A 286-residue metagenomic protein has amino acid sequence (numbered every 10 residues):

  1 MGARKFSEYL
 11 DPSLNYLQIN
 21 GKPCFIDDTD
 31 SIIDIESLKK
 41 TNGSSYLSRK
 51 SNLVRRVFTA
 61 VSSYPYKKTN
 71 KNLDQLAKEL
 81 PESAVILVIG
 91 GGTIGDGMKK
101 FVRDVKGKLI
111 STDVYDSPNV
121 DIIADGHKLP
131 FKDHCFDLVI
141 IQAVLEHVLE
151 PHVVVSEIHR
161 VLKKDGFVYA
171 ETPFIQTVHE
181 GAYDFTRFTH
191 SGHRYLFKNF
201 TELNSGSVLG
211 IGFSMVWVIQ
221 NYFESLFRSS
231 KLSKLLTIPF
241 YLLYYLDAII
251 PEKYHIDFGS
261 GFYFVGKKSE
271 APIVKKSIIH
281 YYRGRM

Functional and structural regions predicted by a protein language model:
M1-Y46: N-terminal auxiliary segments of SAM/dcSAM-dependent transferases
N15, K108-I110, V120, T201-N204: Conserved beta-strand segments of alpha/beta enzyme cores
E36-E79: Class I SAM-dependent methyltransferase Rossmann-like catalytic core, especially the SAM/SAH-binding loop
K39-S45, G126, K276-M286: Short intrinsically disordered coil segments
S62, Y66, H147, L162 (+2 more regions): Aromatic-acidic/polar surface patches that form glycan- and anion
K67-K71, V120-D121, Y245-A248: Short gly/ser/thr-rich secondary-structure transition/capping motifs
Q75-E180, T189-S191, F264-G266: Conserved SAM-binding loop
H152-V153, E157, F167-M286: S-adenosyl-L-methionine-dependent methyltransferase catalytic module, highlighting the catalytic core
